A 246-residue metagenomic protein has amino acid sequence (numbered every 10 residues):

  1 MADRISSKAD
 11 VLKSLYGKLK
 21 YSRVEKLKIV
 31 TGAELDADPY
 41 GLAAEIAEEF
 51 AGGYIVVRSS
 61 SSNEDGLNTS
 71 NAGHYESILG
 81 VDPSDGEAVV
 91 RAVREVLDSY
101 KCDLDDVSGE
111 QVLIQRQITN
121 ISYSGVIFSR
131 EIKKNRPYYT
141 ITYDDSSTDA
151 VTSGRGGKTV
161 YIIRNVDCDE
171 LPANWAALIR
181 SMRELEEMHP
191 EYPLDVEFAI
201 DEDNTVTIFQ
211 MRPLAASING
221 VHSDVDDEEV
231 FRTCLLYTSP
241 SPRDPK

Functional and structural regions predicted by a protein language model:
M1-A44: A conserved helix-loop-beta module that forms one wall/lid of the active-site cleft in ATP-utilizing catalytic domains
S6-G17, E49-D226: Conserved mixed alpha/beta core segments that line enzyme active sites in large multi-domain catalysts
R23-V24, P193, K246: Secondary-structure boundary/capping signal
V30, A37-L42, V81-S84, S146 (+2 more regions): Short coil/turn linker and secondary-structure boundary residues
V230: Conserved acidic-Pro-Pro-aromatic motif
Y237-K246: Single conserved hydrophobic/aromatic residue that forms the stacking wall/gate of nucleotide- or nucleobase-binding
